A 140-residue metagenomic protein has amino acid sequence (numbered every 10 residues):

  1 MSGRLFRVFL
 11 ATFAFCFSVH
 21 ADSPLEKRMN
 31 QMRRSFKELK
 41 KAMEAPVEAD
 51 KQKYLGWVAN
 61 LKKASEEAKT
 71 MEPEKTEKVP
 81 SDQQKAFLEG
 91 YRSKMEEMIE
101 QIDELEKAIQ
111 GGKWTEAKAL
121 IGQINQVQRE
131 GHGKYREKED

Functional and structural regions predicted by a protein language model:
G3-A11: Sec-dependent signal peptide recognition, specifically the positively charged N-region followed immediately by
A11-H20: Hydrophobic h-region of N-terminal signal peptides that target proteins for export in Gram-negative bacteria
H20-G56, K138-D140: Immediate post-signal-peptide N-terminus of mature secreted/exported proteins
K27, Q31-R34, E38, G56 (+6 more regions): Charged, amphipathic alpha-helical oligomerization/scaffolding segments
L39, A68-K75, G131, K138: A short secondary-structure junction motif
K51-A59, K85, E89, T115-Q123: Short, charged, amphipathic alpha-helical segments
E67-G90: Short, solvent-exposed, charged loop/turn and helix-capping segments that join or cap alpha-helices on peripheral
D103-D140: C-terminal amphipathic alpha-helix
